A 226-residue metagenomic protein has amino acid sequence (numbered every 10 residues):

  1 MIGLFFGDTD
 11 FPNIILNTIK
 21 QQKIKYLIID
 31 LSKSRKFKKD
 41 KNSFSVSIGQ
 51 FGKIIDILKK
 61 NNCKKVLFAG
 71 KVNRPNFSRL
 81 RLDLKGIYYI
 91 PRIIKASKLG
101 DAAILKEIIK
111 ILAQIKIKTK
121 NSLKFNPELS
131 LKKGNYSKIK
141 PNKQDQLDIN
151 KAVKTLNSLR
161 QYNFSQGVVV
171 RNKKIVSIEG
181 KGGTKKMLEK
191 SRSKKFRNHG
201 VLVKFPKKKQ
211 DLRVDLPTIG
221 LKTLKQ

Functional and structural regions predicted by a protein language model:
M1-L31: N-terminal basic/disordered segments at the start of proteins
F5-F6, D30, F68-G70, V170-R171 (+1 more regions): Short beta-strand segments
T9-F11, I19, K98, A102 (+1 more regions): Conserved mixed alpha/beta catalytic, RNA-binding, or beta-rich assembly cores of soluble enzyme, regulatory
I14-I15, K38, F77-R79: Short glycine-/acidic-enriched loop or helix-start segments at secondary-structure transitions that form or flank
L27, F44, K120: General small-molecule cofactor/ligand-binding pocket signal
L31-D56, K60-C63, D83-Y89, I93 (+1 more regions): Feature captures the catalytic cores and cofactor-binding loops of soluble hydro-lyases/lyases that act on carboxylate
I54-K124: N-terminal glycine-rich phosphate/adenylate-binding segment common to multiple enzyme folds
